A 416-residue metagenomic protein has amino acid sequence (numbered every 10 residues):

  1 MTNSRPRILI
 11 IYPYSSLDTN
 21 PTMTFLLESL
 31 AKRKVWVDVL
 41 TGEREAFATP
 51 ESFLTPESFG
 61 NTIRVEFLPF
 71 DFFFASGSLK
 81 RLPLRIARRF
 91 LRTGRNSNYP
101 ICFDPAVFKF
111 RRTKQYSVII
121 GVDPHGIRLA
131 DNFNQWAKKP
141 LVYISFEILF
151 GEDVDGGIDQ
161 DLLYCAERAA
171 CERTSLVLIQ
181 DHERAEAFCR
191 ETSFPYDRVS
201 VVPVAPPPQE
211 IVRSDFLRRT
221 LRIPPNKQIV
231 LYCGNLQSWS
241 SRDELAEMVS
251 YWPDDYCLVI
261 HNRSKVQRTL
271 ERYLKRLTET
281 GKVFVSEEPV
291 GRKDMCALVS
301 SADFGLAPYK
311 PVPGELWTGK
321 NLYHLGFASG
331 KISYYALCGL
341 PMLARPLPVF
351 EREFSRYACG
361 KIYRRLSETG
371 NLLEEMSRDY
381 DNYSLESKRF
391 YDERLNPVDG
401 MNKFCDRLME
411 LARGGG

Functional and structural regions predicted by a protein language model:
L9-I11, L178, P224-S240, L245-V249 (+1 more regions): Conserved donor-binding/catalytic core segment of Leloir-type glycosyltransferases
E28, I101, P105-R112, R128 (+3 more regions): Membrane-proximal helix-turn-helix segments that form the acceptor-binding/catalytic region of lipid-linked
F53, I158, E210-I223, S384: A short helix/loop element that forms part of the nucleotide-sugar donor recognition site in Leloir-type
V118-I120, N132-E152: Active-site proximal beta-strand in glycosyltransferases
Y164, R168-V199, P206-P208, R268 (+4 more regions): A short, active-site helix/loop in glycosyltransferases that binds the activated sugar's phosphate group
N262, L270-F304, G314: Nucleotide-activated donor-binding/catalytic signature segment of Leloir-type glycosyltransferases, i.e., the conserved
L298-G326, L340: Acidic donor-binding loop of glycosyltransferase active sites
R364-S367, R378-E410: A charged, aromatic-enriched C-terminal amphipathic alpha-helix characteristic of glycosyltransferases across folds
